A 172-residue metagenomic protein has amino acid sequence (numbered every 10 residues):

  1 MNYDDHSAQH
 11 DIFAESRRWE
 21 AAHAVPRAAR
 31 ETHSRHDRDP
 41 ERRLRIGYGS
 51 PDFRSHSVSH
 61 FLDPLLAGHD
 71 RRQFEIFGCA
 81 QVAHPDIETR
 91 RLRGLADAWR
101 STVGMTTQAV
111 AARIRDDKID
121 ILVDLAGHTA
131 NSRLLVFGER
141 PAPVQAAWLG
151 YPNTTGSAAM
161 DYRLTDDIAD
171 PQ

Functional and structural regions predicted by a protein language model:
M1-Q172: Alpha-helical solenoid repeat scaffolds of the TPR/TPR-like class and their adjacent stem/linker regions that mediate
